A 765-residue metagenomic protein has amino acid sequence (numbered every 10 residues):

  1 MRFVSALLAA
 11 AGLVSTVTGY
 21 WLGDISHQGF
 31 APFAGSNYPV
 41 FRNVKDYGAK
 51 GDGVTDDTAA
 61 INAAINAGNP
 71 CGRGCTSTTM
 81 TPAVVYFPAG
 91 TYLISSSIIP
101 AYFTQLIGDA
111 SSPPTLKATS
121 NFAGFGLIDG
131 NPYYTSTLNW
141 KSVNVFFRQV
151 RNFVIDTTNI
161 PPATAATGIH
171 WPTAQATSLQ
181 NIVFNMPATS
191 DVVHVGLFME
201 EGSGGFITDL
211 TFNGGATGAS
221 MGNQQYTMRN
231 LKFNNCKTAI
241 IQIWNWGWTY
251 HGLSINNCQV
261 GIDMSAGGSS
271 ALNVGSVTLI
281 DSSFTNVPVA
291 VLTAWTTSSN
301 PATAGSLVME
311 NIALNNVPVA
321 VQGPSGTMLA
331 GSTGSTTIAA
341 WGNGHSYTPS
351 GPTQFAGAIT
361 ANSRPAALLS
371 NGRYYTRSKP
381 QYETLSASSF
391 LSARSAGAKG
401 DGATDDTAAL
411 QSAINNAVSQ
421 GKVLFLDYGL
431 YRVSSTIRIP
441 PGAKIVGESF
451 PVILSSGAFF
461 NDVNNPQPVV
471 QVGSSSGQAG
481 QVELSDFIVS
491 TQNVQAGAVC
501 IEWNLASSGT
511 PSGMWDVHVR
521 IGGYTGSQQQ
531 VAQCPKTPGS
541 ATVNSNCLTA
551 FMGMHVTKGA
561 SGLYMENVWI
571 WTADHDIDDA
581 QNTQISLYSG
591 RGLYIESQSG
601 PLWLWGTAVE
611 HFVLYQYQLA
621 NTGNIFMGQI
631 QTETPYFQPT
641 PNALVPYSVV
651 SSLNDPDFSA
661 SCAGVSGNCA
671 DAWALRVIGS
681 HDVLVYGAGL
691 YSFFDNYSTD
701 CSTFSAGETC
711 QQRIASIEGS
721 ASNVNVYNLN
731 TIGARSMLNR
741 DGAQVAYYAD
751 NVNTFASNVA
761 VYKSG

Functional and structural regions predicted by a protein language model:
R2-V84, S97-Q105, D109-I160, T164-N181 (+15 more regions): Extracellular "leader-to-stem" segments immediately downstream of a signal peptide or signal-anchor in secreted/lumenal
F87-T91, F103, Y428-G429, T436 (+2 more regions): Tight coil/turn sites that cap or link beta-strands
L93-S95, Y431-S435, P440, F626 (+1 more regions): Flexible loop/turn segments at secondary-structure boundaries
S97-D109, T436-G447, L619-N621: Short, surface-exposed basic-aromatic patches at helix termini and helix-loop junctions that form
V192-V193, D579-A580, Q584-G590, Y594 (+1 more regions): Active-site-adjacent structural elements in folded domains
A239, G261, V613-Y615: A donor-sugar binding/catalytic signature common to diverse glycosyltransferases and related nucleotide-sugar
W244, A266, Y428, S597 (+6 more regions): Active-site proximal loops enriched in glycine and acidic residues that flank catalytic Cys/His/Asp and coordinate
L410, N416-A417, F425-R432, T436 (+7 more regions): C-terminal, well-structured subdomains that either form a transmembrane helix-short loop-helix hairpin in multi-pass
